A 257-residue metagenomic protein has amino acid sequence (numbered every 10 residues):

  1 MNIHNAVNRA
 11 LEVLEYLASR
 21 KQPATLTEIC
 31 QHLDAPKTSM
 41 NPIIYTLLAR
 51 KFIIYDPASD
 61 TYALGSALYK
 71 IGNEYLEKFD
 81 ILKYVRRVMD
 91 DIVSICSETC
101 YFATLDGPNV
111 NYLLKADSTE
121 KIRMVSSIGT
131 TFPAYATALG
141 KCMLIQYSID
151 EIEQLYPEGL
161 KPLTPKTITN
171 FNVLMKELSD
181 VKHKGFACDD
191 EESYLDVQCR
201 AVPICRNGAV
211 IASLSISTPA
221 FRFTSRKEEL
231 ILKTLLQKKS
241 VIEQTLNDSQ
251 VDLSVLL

Functional and structural regions predicted by a protein language model:
M1-L76, L82-K83: N-terminal helix-turn-helix
A18, G140, L144, S148 (+2 more regions): Short amphipathic alpha-helical signal-transduction/dimerization elements
H32, Y84-I95, K184, V241 (+1 more regions): Amphipathic alpha-helical regulatory segments at dimerization interfaces that relay allosteric signals between sensory
I53-Y55, F102-A103, I204: A structural signal for short hydrophobic beta-strand segments in well-ordered beta-sheet cores
A63-E158: Amphipathic alpha-helical effector-binding/dimerization core of metabolite-sensing transcriptional regulators
K166-V241: Extended hydrophobic
D248-L257: Short, highly charged C-terminal tails/helix-capping segments
